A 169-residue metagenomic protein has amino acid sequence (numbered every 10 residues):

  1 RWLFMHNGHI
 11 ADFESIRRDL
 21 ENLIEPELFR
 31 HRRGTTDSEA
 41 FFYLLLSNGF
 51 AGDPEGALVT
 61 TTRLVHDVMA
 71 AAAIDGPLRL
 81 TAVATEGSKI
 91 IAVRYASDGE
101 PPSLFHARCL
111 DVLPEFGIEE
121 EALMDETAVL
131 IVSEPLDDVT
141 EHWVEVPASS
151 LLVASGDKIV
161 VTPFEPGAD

Functional and structural regions predicted by a protein language model:
R1-H6, I10-D169: Conserved short alpha-helical segments that host acidic/polar catalytic motifs at enzyme active sites
